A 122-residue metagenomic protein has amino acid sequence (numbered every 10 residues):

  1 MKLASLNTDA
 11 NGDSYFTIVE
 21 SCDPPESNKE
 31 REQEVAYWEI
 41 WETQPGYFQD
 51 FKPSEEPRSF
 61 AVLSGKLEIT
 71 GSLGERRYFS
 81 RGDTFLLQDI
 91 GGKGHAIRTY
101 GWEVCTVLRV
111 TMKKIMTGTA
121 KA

Functional and structural regions predicted by a protein language model:
M1-W41: A short, N-terminal "cap"/entry segment at the start of jelly-roll beta-barrel domains of the cupin/DSBH fold
F16, I40, S59, T84-L86 (+1 more regions): Conserved hydrophobic/aromatic beta-strand scaffold that supports enzyme active sites
S21-P24, E34-S54, R77, Q88-G92 (+2 more regions): Conserved short histidine dyad/triad with adjacent acidic residue
F48-Q49, G65-T70, T84, K114-M116: Short beta-strand segments in beta-sandwich/barrel cores
P53, S59-R81: A short beta-strand-loop-beta hairpin characteristic of the jelly-roll/cupin
G74-D83, D89-M116: Ligand-binding loop in jelly-roll beta-barrel domains
